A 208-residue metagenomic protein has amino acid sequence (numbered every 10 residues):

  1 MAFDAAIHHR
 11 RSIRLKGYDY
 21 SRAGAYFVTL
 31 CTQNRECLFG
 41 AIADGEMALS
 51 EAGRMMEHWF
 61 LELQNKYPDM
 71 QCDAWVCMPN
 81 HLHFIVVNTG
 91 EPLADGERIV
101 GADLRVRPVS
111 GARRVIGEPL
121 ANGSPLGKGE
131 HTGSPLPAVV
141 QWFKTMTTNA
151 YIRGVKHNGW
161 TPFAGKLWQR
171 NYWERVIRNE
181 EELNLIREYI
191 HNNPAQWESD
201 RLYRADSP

Functional and structural regions predicted by a protein language model:
M1-P208: Short catalytic/metal-binding and nucleic-acid-binding patches
